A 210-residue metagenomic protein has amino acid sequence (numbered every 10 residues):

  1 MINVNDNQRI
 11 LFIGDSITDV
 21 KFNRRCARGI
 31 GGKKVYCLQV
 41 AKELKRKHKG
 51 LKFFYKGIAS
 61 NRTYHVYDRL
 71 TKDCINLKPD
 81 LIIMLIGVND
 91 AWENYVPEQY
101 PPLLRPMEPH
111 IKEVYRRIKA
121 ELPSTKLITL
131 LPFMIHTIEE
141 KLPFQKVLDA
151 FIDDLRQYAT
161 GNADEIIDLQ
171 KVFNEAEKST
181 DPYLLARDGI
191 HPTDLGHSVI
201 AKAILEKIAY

Functional and structural regions predicted by a protein language model:
I2-I30: Short glycine-rich His-centered loop
N3-D6, L38-K49, Y67-Y210: Alpha-helical cap/lid subdomain in secreted, periplasmic, or secretory-pathway luminal O-acyl-processing enzymes
I10, F53-Y55, I166-D168: Conserved beta-strand scaffold positions in the cores of enzyme catalytic domains, especially in NTP/NDP-utilizing
L11-I13, F54, I82-M84: Conserved beta-strand elements of the Class I
K21-K34, G57-R62, W92-P102, G189: Acidic/histidine-rich helix-loop elements that form or flank divalent-metal/phosphate-binding sites at the catalytic
K47-N61: A short beta-strand-loop structural module common to alpha/beta enzyme folds
